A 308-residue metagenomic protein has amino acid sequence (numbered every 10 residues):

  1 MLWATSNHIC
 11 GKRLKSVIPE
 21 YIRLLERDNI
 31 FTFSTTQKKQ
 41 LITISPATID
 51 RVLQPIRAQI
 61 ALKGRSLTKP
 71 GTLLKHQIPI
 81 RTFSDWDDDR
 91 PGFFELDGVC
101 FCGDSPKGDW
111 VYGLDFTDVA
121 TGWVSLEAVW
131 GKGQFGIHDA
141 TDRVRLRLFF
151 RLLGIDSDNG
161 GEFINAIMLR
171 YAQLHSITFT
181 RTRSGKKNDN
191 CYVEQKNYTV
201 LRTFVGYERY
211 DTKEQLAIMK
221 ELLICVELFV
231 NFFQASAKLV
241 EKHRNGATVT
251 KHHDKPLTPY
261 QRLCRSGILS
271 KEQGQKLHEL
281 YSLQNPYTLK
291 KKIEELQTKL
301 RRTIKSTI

Functional and structural regions predicted by a protein language model:
M1-G154, N159-I308: Secondary-structure boundary/capping micro-motif
